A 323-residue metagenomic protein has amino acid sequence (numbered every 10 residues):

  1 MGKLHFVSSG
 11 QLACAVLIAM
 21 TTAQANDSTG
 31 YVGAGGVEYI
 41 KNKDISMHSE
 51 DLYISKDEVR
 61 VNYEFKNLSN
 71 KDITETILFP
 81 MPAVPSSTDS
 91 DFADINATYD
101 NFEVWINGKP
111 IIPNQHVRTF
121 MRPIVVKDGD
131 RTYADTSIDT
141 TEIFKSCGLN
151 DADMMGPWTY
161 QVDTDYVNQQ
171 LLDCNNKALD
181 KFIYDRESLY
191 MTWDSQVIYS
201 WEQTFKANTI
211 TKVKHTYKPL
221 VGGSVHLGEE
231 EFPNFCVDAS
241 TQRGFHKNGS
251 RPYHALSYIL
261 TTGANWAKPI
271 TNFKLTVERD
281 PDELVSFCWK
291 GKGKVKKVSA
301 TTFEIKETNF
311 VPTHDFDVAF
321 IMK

Functional and structural regions predicted by a protein language model:
M1-V7: N-terminal secretory signal peptides that target proteins for export/translocation
L4, A19-M20: Disordered, low-complexity tails and leader-like regions
G10-A19: Bacterial N-terminal signal peptides
Q24-K323: Lumenal/extracellular ectodomains and adaptor appendage modules of the eukaryotic vesicle/secretory system
